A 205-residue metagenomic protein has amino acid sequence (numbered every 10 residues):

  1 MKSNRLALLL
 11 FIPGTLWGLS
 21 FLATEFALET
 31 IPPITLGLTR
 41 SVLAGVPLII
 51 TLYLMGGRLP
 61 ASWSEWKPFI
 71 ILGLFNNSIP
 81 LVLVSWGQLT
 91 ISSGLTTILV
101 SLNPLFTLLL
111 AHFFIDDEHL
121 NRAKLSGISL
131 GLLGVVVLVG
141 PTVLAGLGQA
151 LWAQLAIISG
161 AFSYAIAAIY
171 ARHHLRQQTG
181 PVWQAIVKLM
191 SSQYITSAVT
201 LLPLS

Functional and structural regions predicted by a protein language model:
M1-T35, W86, G146-Q178, W183 (+1 more regions): Glycine-/small-residue-enriched transmembrane alpha-helix faces in small-molecule transporters and effluxers
L9-L10, G14, F69-G73, T97 (+4 more regions): Residue-level signature of transmembrane alpha-helical cores of multipass secondary-active transporters and flippases
L16, S20-T24, I49-V100, L133-V137: Specific transmembrane alpha-helical segments of multi-pass solute transporters/efflux pumps, especially DMT/EamA
A27, L36, R40, G87 (+4 more regions): Hydrophobic/aromatic residues within transmembrane alpha-helices of multi-pass small-molecule transporters
L28-I79, P104-L110, F162-Y170, M190-S205: Transmembrane alpha-helices of multi-pass small-molecule transport proteins
P33-I34, S93, L120, I186: Membrane-helix interface/capping residues of multi-pass secondary transporters
L48, I70, L110, R122-T142: Hydrophobic transmembrane alpha-helices of multi-pass small-molecule transport proteins
G57-W63, I115-A123, L175-I186: Membrane-interface helix-boundary motifs at transmembrane edges
